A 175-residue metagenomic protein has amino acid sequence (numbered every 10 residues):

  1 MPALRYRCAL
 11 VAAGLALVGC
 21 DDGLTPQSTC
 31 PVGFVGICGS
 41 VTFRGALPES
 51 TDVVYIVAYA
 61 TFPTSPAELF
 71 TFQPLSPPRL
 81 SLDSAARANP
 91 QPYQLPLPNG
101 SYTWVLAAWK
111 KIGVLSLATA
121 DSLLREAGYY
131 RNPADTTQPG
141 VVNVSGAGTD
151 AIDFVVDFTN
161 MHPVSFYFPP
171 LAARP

Functional and structural regions predicted by a protein language model:
M1-A9: Bacterial N-terminal signal peptides that target proteins for export
A16-G19: C-terminal motif of bacterial Sec signal peptides marking the signal peptidase cleavage site
D21-Q27: Bacterial lipoprotein signal-peptidase II cleavage site
V35-F43, I56: A short, amphipathic beta-strand motif
V53-Y59, V105-A107: Beta-strand signatures of extracellular beta-sandwich domains
F62-V105: Tryptophan-paired
P98-A118: A short, solvent-exposed beta-strand micro-motif common in secreted/extracellular proteins
K111-N160: Structured interaction patches on ligand/partner-binding surfaces of diverse proteins
